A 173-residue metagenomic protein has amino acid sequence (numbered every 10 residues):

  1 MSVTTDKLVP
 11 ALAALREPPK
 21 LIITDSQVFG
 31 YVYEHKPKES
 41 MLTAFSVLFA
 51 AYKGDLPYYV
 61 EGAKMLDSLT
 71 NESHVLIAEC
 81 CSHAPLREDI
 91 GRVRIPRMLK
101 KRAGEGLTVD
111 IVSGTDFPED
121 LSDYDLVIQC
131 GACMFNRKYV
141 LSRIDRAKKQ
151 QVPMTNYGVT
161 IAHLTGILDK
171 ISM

Functional and structural regions predicted by a protein language model:
M1-M173: P-loop NTP-binding site
